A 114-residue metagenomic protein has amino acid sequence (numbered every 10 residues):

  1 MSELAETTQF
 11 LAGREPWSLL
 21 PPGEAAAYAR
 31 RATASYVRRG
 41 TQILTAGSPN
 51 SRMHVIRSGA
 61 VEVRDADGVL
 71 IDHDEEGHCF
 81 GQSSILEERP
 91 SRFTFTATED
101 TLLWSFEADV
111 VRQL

Functional and structural regions predicted by a protein language model:
M1-L114: Cytosolic regulatory regions built on CNB/CRP/Popeye-like sensor folds
